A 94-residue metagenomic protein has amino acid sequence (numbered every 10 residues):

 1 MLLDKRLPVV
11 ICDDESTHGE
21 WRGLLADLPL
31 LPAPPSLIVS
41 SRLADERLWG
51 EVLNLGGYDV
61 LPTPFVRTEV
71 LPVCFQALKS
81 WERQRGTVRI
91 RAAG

Functional and structural regions predicted by a protein language model:
L3-D4, P8-P34, S41-D45: Conserved phosphotransfer microenvironments
R6-L7, F75-L78: Short low-complexity, flexible loop/linker segments enriched in glycine and/or proline with clustered acidic
P29, G50-N54: Alpha4-beta5-alpha5 "output face"
R47, F65-C74: C-terminal output helix
L55, A77-S80: Conserved, well-folded catalytic cores of nucleic-acid-processing and energy-transducing macromolecular machines
K79-G94: CheY-like receiver
